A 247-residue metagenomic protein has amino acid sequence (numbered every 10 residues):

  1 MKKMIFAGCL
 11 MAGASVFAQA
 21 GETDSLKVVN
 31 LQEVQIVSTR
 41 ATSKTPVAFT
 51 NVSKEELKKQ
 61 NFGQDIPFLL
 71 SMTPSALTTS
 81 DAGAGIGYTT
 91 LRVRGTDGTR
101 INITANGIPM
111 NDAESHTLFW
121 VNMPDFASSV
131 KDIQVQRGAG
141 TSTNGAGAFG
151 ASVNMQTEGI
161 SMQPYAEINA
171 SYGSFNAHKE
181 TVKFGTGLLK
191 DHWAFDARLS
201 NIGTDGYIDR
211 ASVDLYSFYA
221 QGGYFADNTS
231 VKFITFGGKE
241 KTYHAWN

Functional and structural regions predicted by a protein language model:
M1-S25, L31: Bacterial Sec-dependent N-terminal signal peptides
A20-K59, G98: Short, acidic, small-residue-rich periplasmic hinge/interaction motif at the N-terminus of Gram-negative outer-membrane
Q32, V130-D132, A151, T157-Y172 (+1 more regions): Transmembrane beta-strand segments of Gram-negative outer membrane beta-barrel proteins
P67-P109, K131: Extracytoplasmic beta-strand/coil segments of soluble accessory domains associated with Gram-negative outer-membrane
S80, G140-N144, A170-Y172, Y207-D209: Outer-membrane beta-barrel domain signature
T90, D132, S152, Y165-N169 (+2 more regions): Membrane-embedded beta-strand positions in outer-membrane beta-barrel channels/transporters
P109-R137, Q156: Short acidic/polar hinge/loop motifs at secondary-structure boundaries that mediate gating or recognition
Y172-G203, I208-A245: Transmembrane beta-barrel wall of Gram-negative outer-membrane proteins
